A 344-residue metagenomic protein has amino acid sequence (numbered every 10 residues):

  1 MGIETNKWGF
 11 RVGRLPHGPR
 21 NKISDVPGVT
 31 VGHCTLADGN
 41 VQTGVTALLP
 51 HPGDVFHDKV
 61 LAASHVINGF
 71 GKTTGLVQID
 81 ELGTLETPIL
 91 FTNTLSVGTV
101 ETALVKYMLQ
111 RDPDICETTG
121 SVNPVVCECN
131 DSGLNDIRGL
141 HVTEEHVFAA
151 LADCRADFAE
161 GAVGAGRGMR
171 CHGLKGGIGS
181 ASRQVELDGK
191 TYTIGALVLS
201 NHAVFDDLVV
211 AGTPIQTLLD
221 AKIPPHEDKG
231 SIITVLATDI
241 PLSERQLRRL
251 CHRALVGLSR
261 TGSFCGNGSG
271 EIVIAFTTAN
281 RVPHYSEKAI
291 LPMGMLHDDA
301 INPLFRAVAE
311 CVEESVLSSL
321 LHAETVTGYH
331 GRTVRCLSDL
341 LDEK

Functional and structural regions predicted by a protein language model:
M1-K344: Alpha/propeptide regions of enzymes that mature by internal proteolysis
